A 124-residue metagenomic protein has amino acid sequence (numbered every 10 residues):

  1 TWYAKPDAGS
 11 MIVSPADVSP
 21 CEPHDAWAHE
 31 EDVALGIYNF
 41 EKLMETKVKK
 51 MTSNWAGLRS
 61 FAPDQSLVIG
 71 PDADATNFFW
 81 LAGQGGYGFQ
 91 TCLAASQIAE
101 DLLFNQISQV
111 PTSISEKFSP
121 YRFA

Functional and structural regions predicted by a protein language model:
T1-N77: Active-site lid/adjacent beta-loop-alpha segment flanking the redox-cofactor pocket in flavoenzymes
A73-A124: C-terminal lid/capping helical subdomain adjacent to the catalytic/cofactor pocket in oxidative enzymes
